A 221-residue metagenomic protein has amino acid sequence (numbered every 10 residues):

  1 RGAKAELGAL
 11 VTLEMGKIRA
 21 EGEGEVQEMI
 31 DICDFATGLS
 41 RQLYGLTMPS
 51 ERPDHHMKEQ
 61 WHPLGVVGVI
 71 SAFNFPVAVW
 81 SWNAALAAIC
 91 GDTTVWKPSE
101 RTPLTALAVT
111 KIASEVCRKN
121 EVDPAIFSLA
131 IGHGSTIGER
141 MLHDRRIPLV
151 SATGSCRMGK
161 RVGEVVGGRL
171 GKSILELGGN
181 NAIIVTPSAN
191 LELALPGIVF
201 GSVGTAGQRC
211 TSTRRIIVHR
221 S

Functional and structural regions predicted by a protein language model:
R1-H55: N-terminal Rossmann-like NAD(P)+-binding subdomain of aldehyde/semialdehyde dehydrogenases
V11, C33, G91, F127 (+3 more regions): Residue-level signal for inorganic ion chemistry
L46-N120, L170, E192: Conserved small-residue-rich beta-alpha loop and adjacent elements that most often cradle the phosphate/pyrophosphate
H56-M57, S128-S151: A structured beta-alpha segment of the ubiquitous adenosine-cofactor-binding alpha/beta core
A84-A85, G138, G159, L195: Generic hydrophobic/aromatic pocket-lining and core-packing "Φ" positions
L86-A88, M141, V165: Hydrophobic/aromatic ligand-binding patch that stacks against planar heteroaromatic rings of cofactors or nucleotides
C90-V95, E121-D123, L142-L149: Short, surface-exposed connector motifs at secondary-structure boundaries
E115, R157-S221: ALDH superfamily catalytic-core signature
